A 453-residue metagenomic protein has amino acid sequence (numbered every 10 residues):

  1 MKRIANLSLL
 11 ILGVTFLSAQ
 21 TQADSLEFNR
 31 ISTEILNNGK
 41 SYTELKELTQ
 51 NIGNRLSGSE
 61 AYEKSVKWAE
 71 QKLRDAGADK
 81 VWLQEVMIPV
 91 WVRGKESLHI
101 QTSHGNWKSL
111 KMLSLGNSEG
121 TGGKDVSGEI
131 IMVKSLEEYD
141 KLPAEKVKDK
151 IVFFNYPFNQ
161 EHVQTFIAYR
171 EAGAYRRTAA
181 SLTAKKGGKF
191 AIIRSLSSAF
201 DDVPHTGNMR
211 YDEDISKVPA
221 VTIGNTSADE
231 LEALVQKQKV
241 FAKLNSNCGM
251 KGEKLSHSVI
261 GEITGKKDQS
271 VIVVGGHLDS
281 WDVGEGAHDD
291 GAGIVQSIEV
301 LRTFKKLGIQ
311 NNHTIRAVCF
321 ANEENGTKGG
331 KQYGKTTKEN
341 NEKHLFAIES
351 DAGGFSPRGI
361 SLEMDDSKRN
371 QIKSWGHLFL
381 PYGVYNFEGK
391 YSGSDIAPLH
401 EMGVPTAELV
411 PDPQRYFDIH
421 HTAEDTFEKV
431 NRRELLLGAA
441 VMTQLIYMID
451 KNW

Functional and structural regions predicted by a protein language model:
M1-S25: Bacterial Sec-dependent N-terminal signal peptides
L26-E27, S109-M112, N117-A144, M209-A287 (+1 more regions): Soluble metallo-hydrolase cores and metallopeptidase-like ectodomains found primarily in the secretory/periplasmic
L26-S59, V203-N208, D212, D279 (+2 more regions): N-terminal capping segment at the start of a domain
F28-L36, Q50-E60, S97, G128-M132 (+7 more regions): Second-shell loop/turn segments in exported
K46, Q50-I151, N155-V163: Noncatalytic luminal/extracellular "stalk/propeptide" segments of secretory-pathway proteins
S109-P219, G383: Extracellular/luminal Protease-associated
A184, F190, R194-S195, E213 (+3 more regions): Active-site-adjacent substrate-binding region of metalloamidase/peptidase-like peptide-processing proteins
L255-S258, D268, S280-Q371: Acidic/histidine-rich catalytic neighborhood of metal-dependent amide-processing enzymes
